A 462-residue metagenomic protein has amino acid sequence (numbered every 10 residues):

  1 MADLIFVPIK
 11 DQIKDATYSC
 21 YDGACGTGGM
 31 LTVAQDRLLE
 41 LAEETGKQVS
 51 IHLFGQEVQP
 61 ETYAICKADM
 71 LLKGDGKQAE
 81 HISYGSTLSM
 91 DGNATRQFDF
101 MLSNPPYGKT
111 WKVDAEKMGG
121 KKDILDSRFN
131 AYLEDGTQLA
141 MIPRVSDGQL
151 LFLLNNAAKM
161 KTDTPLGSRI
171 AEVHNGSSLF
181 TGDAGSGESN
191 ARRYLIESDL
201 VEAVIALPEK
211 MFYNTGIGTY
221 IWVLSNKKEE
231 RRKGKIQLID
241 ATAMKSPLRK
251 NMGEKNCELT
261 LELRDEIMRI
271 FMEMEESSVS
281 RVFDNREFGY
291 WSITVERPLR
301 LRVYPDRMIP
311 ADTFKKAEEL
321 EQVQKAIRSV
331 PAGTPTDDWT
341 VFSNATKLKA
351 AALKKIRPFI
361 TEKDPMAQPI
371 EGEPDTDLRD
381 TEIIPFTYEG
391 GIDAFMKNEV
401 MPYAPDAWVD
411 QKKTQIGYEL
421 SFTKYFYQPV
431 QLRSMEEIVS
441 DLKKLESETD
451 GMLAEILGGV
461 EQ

Functional and structural regions predicted by a protein language model:
M1-S103, Y107-D123, N175-S177, D183-A191 (+4 more regions): Conserved S-adenosyl-L-methionine
L39-L41, T87, G253, R302 (+1 more regions): Alpha-helix termini
L41-E43, T449, E461: A short hydrophobic/aromatic micro-motif that marks alpha-helical segments and, especially, helix-coil
T95, D99-E455: A conserved structural/catalytic subdomain of Rossmann-like adenosyl-cofactor enzymes
E455, G459-Q462: Soluble, cytosolic/nucleoplasmic coiled-coil alpha-helices used as oligomeric scaffolds and tethers in large eukaryotic
